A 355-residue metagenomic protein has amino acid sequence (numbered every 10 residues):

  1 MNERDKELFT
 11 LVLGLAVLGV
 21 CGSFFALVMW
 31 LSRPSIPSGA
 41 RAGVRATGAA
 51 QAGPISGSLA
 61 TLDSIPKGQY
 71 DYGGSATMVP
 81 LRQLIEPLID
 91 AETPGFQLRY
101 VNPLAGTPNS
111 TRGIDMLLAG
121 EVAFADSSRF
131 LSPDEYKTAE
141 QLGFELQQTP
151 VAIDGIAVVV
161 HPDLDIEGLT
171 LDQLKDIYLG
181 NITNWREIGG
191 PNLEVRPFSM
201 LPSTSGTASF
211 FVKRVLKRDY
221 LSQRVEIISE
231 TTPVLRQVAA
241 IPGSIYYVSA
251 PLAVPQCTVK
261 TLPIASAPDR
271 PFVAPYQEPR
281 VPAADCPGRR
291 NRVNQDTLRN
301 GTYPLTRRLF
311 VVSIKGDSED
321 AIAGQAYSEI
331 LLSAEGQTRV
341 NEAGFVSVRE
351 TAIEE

Functional and structural regions predicted by a protein language model:
N2-A125, R129-P133, Q147-D154, V159-E355: Exported/periplasmic ABC-transporter solute-binding proteins
T138-F144: Short acidic (Asp/Glu) patches
